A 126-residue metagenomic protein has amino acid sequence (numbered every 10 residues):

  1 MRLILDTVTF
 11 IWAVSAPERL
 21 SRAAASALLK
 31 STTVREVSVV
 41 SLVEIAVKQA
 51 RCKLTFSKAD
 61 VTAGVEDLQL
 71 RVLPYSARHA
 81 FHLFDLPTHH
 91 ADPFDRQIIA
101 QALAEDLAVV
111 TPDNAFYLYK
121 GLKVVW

Functional and structural regions predicted by a protein language model:
M1-V37, R51-A63, D67, E105 (+1 more regions): Short, well-structured N-terminal submotif of metal-dependent ribonuclease cores
I45: Phosphate/NTP-binding elements of NTP-utilizing enzymes
K53, S57-K58, D67-N114, V125: Active-site neighborhoods of divalent-metal-dependent phosphate/nucleic-acid chemistry enzymes
